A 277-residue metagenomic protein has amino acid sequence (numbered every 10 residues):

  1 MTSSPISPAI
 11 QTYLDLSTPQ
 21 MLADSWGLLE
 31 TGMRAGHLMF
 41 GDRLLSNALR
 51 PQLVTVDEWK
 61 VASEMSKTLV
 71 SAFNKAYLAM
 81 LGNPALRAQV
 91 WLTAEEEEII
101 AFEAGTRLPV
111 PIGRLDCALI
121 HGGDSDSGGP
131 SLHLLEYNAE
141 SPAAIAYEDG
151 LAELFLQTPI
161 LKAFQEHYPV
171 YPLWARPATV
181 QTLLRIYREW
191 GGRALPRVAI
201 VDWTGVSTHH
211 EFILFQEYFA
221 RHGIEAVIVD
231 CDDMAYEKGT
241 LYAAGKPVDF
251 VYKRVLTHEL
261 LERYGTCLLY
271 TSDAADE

Functional and structural regions predicted by a protein language model:
M1-K238, Y242-A243, P247-Y264: ATP-dependent carboxylate activation and anion-phosphoryl transfer catalytic cores that bind Mg-ATP to form
Y270-D276: Conserved small/polar residues in nucleotide/adenosyl-binding loops
